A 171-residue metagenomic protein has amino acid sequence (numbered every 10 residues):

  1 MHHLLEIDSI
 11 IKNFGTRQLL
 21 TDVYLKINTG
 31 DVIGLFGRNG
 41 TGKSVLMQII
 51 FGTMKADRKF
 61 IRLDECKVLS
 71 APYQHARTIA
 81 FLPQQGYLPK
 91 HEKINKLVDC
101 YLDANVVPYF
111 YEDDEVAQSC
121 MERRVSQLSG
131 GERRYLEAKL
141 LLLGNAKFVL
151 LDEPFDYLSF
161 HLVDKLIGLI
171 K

Functional and structural regions predicted by a protein language model:
L5, L20-D22: Conserved structural motif at the start of ABC-family nucleotide-binding domains
F36-R38: The feature captures the beta-strand-to-loop junction immediately N-terminal to the Walker
F51: Helix-to-loop junction immediately C-terminal to a conserved catalytic motif
K59-H75, Y111: Conserved ABC transporter NBD signature motif
Q85, K90-V107: Q-loop/switch helix immediately C-terminal to the Walker
R124, E153-P154: Walker B catalytic motif
R124-L128, E132: Conserved ABC ATPase signature
